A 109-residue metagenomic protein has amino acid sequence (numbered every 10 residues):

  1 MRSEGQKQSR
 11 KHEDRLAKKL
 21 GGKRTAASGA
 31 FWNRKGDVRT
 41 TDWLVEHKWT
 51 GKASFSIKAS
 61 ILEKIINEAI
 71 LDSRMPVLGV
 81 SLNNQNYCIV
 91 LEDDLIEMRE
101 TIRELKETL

Functional and structural regions predicted by a protein language model:
M1-L109: Catalytic phosphate/metal-binding cores of nucleic-acid and nucleotide-processing enzymes, i.e., regions that mediate
